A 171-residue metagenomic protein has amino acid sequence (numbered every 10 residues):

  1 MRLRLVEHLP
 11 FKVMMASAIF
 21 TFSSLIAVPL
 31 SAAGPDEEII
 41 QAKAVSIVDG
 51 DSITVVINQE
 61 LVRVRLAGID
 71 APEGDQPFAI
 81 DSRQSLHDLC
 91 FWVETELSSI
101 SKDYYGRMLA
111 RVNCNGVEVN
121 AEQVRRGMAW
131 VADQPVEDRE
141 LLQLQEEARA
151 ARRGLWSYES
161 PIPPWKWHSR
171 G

Functional and structural regions predicted by a protein language model:
R2-G171: Small beta-barrel nucleic-acid-binding modules, primarily SNase/OB-fold domains and secondarily Tudor-like barrels
